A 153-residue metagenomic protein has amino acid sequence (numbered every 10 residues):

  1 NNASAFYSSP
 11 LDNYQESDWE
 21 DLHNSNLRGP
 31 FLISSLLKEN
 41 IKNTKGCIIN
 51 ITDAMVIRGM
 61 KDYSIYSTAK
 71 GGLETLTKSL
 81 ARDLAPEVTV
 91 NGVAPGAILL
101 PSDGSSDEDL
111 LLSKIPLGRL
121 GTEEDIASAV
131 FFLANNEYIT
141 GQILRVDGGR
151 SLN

Functional and structural regions predicted by a protein language model:
N2-Y7, G149: Conserved NAD(P)H cofactor-binding loop of Rossmann-fold oxidoreductase domains
P10-L11, D18-H23, D103, L111: Substrate-binding pocket helix/loop in short-chain dehydrogenase/reductase
D12, R58-S64, G118: Active-site loop immediately N-terminal to the catalytic Tyr-X3-Lys motif of short-chain dehydrogenase/reductase
S34, A69, T77: Active-site helix of classical SDR
E39, R82-P86: Alpha-helical segment proximal to the catalytic Tyr-Lys
A85-T89, T140-G141: Short, small/polar-rich loop/turn modules that mediate ligand/substrate recognition or access, typified
T122-V146, S151: C-terminal substrate-recognition "lid" of short-chain dehydrogenase/reductases
